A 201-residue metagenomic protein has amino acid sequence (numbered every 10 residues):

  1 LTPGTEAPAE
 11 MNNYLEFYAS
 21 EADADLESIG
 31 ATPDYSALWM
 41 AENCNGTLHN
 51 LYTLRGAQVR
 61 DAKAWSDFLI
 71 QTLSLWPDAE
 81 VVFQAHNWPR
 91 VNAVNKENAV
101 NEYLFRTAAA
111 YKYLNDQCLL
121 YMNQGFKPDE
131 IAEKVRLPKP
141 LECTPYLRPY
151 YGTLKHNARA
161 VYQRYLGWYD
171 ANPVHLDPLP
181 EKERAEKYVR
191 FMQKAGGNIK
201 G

Functional and structural regions predicted by a protein language model:
T2-F126: Metallo-beta-lactamase
S74-V81, W88-G201: Accessory terminal helices/loops
